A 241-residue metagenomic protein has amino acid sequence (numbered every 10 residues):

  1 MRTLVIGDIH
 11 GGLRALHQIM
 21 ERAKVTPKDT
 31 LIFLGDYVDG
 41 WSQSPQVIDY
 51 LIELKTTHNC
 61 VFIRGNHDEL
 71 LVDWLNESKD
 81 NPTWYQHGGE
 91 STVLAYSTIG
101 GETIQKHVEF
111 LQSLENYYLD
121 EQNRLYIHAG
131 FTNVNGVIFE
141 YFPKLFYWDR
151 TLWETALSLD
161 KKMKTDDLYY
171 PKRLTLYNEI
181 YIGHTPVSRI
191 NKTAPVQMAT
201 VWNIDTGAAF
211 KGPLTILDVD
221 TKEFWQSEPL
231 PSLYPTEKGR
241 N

Functional and structural regions predicted by a protein language model:
M1-Y50: N-terminal active-site segment of His-dependent metallophosphoesterases
R2-H10, R124-G130, W202-I204: Active-site-proximal beta-strand elements of phosphoester/diester hydrolases
V5, L31-F33, F62-I63, L125 (+2 more regions): Residue-level marker for buried hydrophobic side chains located in beta-strands that build the well-ordered beta-sheet
D8, D36, L51, G65-N66 (+6 more regions): Divalent metal-coordination and catalytic microenvironments
H10-A15, D39-S42, E69-V72, N133 (+3 more regions): Active-site environment of divalent metal-dependent phosphoester hydrolases
G40-Q122, Y147-S158: Active-site neighborhood of divalent metal-dependent phosphoester bond hydrolases
T103-I127, T132, V137-R189: His/acidic metal-ligating clusters that form di-metal
K164-E228: Conserved beta-sheet core of the metallophosphoesterase superfamily
